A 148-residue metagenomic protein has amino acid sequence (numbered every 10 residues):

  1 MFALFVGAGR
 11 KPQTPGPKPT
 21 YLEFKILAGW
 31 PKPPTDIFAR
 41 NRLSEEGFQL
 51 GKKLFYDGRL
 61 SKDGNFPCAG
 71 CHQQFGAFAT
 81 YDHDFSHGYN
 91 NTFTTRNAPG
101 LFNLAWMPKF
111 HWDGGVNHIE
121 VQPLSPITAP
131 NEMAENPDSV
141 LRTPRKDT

Functional and structural regions predicted by a protein language model:
M1-A3: Bacterial N-terminal signal peptides
F5-T148: Periplasmic c-type cytochrome electron-transfer domains
